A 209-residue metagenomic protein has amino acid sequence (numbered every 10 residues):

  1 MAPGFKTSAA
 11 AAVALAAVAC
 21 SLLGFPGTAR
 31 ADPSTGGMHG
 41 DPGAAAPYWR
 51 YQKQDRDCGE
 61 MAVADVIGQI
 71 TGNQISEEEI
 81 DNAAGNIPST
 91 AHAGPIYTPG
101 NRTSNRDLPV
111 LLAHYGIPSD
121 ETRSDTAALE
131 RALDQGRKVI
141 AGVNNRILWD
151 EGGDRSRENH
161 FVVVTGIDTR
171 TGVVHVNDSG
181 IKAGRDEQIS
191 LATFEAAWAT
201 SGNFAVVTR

Functional and structural regions predicted by a protein language model:
A2-R102, N145, G152, T169-R170: Active-site-adjacent structural segments surrounding the nucleophilic cysteine of cysteine proteases and isopeptidases
S8-L15, D125-V139, A197-S201: Short, surface-exposed loop and linker segments with low hydrophobicity and enrichment for Pro/Ser/Thr
Q54, G59-V66, S104-L111, D125-L129 (+2 more regions): Stable alpha-helical elements in mature extracytoplasmic
A62, V66-Q74, A84, P88 (+5 more regions): Sec/Tat-exported extracytoplasmic proteins
I80-A83, L129, F194: Generic structural signal of hydrophobic/aromatic residues within well-ordered alpha-helices of folded domains
I96-T126, A132-Q135: Mid-length scaffold segments of soluble, non-membrane domains
G100, S156, T165-R209: Noncatalytic regulatory segments and standalone regulatory/sensor domains
R123-V174: Active-site-adjacent substructure of cysteine-protease-like catalytic cores
